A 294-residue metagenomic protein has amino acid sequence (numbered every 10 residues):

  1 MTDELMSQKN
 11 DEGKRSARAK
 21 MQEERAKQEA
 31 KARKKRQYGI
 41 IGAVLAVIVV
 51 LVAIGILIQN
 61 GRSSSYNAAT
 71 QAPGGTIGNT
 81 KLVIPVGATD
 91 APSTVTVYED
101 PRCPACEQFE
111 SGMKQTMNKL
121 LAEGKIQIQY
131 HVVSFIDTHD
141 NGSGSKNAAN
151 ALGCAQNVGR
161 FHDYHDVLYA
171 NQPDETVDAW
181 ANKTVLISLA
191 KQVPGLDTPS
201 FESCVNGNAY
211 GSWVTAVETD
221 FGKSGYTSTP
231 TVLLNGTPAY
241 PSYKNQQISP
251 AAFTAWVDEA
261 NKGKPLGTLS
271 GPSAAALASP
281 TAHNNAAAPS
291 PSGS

Functional and structural regions predicted by a protein language model:
T2-Y38, R62, K191-S294: C-terminal cap of thioredoxin/glutaredoxin-like
D3, L45-I48, T80-V83: Mobile, glycine-rich extracellular loop/lid and propeptide segments that shape or gate substrate/ligand access
G42-I56: Hydrophobic membrane-insertion alpha-helices, especially the h-region of bacterial N-terminal signal peptides
I48, A155-V158, N208: Residues at alpha-helix boundaries and the short loops/turns that link adjacent helices
A53-P73: C-terminal region of N-terminal signal peptides and the immediate post-cleavage residues of exported proteins
G75-P92: A short beta-strand-turn-helix
A91, P101, E107-V185: Structural alpha/beta surface segment adjacent to cysteine/selenocysteine redox centers across thiol/disulfide enzymes
T96-V97, Q127-Y130, T231-L233: Structural recognition of the beta-strand scaffold that forms the well-ordered cores of secreted hydrolase catalytic
